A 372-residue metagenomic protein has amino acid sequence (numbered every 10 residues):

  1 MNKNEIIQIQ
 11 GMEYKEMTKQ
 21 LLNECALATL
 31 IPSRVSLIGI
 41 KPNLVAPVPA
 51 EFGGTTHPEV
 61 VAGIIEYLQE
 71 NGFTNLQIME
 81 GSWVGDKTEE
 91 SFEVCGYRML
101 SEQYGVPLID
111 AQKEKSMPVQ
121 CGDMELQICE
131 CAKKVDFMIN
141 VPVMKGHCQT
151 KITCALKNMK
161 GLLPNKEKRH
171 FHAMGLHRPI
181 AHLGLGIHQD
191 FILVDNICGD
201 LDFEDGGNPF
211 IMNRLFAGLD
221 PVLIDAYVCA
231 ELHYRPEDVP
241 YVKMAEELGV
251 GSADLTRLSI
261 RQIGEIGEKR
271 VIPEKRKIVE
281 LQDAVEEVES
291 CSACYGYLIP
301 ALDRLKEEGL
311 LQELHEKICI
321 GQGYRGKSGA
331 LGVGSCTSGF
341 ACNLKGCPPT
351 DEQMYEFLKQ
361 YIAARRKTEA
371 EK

Functional and structural regions predicted by a protein language model:
M1-K372: N-terminal and secondary-structure boundary signal
